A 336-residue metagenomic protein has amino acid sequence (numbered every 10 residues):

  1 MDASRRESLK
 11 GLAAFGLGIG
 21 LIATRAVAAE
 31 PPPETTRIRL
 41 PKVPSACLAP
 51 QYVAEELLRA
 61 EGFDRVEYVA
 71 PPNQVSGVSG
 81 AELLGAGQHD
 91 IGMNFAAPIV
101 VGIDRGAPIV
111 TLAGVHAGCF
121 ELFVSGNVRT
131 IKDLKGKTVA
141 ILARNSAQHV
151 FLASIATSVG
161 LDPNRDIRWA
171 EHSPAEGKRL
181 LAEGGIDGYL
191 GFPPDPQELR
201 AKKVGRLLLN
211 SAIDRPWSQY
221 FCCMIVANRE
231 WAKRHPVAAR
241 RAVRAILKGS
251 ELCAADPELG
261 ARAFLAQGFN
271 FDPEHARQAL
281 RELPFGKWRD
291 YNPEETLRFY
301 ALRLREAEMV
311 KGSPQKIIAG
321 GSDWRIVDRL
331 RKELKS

Functional and structural regions predicted by a protein language model:
M1-I19: N-terminal secretory signal peptides and thylakoid transit peptides that target proteins across membranes
A26-V27: Cleavable N-terminal signal peptides
E30-E171, D187-P193, V204-N210, Q219: Short, glycine-/small- and polar/acidic-enriched structural segments that line small-molecule recognition paths
R59-D64, I213-S218, F285-P293: Short, solvent-exposed loop/beta-turn-alpha elements that line the ligand-binding surface or hinge of extracytoplasmic
A97, E176-K178, A182-Q267: Pocket-lining segment of extracytoplasmic ligand-binding domains
R234-G312: Secondary-structure end/capping motifs
R305-S336: Conserved C-terminal helix/tail region of periplasmic/extracytoplasmic solute-binding proteins
